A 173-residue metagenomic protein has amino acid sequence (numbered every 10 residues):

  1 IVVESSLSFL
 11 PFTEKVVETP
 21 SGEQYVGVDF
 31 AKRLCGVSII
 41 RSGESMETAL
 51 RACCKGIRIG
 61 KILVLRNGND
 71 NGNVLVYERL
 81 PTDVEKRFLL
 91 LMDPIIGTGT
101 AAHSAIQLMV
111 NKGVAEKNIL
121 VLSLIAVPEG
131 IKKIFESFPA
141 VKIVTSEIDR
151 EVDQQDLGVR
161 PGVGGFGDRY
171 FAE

Functional and structural regions predicted by a protein language model:
I1-E173: PRPP-associated nucleotide enzymes
